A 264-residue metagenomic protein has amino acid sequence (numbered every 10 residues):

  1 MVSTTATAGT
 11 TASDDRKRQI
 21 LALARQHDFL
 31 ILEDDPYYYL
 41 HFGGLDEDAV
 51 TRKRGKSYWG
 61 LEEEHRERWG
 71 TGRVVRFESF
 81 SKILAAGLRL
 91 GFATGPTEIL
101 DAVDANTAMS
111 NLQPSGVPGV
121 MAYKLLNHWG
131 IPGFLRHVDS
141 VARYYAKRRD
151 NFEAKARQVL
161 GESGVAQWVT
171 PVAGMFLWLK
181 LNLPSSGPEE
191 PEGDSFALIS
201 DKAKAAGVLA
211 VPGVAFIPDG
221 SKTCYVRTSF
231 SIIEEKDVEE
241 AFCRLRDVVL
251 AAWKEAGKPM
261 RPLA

Functional and structural regions predicted by a protein language model:
M1-A264: PLP-dependent class I/II
